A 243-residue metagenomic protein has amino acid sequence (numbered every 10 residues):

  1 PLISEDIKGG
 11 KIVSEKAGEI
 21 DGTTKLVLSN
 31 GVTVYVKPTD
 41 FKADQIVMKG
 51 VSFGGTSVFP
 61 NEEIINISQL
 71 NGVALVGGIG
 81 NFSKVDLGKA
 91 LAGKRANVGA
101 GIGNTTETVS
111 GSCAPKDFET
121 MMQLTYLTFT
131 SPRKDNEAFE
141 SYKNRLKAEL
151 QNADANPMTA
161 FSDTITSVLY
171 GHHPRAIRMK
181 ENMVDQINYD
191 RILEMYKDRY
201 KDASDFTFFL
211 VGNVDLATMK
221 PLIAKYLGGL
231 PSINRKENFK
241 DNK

Functional and structural regions predicted by a protein language model:
P1-F53, S57-P60, T207-F209, V214-K243: Proteolytic maturation boundary segments
K42-S131, K143-Q151, N156-V184, S204-V211: M16 family metallopeptidases and their MPP-like homologs
G77-G78, F129-R133, L150, T218 (+1 more regions): A generic secondary-structure signal for well-formed alpha-helical elements
D185-Y189: A conditional alpha-helix N-cap/helix-loop micro-motif detector
Y200-K201: Flexible, low-complexity linker/tail segments at the boundary of structured domains
